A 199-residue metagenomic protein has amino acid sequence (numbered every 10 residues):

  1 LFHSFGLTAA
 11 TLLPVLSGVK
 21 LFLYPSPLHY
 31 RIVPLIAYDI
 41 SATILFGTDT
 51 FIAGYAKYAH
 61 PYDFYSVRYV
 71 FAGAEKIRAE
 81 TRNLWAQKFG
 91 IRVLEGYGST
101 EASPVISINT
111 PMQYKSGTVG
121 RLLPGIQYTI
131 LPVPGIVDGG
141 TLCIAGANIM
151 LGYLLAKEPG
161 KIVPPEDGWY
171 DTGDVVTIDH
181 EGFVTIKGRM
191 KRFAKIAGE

Functional and structural regions predicted by a protein language model:
F2-I44, Y58: Conserved AMP-binding/adenylation subdomain of ANL enzymes
L16-V19, A42-G47, A56-K115, Q127-T129: Gly/Ser/Thr-rich phosphate-binding loop
G18, I36-A37, L45-T48, D174 (+2 more regions): Residue-level signal for inorganic ion chemistry
T50-I52, I77, I149: Alpha-helix capping/helix-boundary segments
A74, G98, G120, G146 (+2 more regions): Active-site glycine-centered loops adjacent to acidic/histidine catalytic or metal-binding residues that shape
G117-L122, P165-D167: Short Gly/Pro-enriched turn/cap motifs at secondary-structure boundaries
V137, T141-A197: Conserved ATP-binding/catalytic segment of the ANL
